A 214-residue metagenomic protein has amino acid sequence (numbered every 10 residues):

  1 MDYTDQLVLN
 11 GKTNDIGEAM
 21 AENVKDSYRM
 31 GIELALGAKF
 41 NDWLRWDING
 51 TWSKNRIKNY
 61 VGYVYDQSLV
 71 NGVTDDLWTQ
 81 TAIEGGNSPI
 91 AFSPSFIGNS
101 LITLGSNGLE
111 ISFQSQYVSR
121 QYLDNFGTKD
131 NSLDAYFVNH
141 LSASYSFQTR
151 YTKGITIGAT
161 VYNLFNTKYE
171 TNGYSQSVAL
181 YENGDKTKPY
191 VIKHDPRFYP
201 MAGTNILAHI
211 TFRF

Functional and structural regions predicted by a protein language model:
Y3-V8, K58-S68, L123-G127, T167-S177: Outer-membrane beta-barrel and related beta-rich outer-membrane complex signature in Gram-negative bacteria
T4-D5, A21, Q80, N139: Intrinsically disordered, low-complexity regions
D5, N49, G158: Acidic/polar N-terminal loop/beta-strand segments that form early-domain functional surfaces
G11-Q121, N125: Gram-negative outer-membrane beta-barrel transporters
R45, N87-F214: Conserved C-terminal beta-signal and adjacent last beta-strands/turns of outer-membrane beta-barrel proteins
